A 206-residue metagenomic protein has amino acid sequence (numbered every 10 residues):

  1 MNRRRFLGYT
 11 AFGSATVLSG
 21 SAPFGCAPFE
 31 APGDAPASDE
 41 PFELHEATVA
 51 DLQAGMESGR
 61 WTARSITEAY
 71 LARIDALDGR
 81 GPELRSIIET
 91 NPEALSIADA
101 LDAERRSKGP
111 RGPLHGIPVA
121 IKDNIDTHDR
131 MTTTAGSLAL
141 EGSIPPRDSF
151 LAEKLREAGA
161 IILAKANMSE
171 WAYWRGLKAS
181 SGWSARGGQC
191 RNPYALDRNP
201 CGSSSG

Functional and structural regions predicted by a protein language model:
M1-S14: N-terminal secretory signal peptides and thylakoid transit peptides that target proteins across membranes
V17-L18: Membrane transport/envelope proteins' first extracytoplasmic loop
P32-G206: Gly/Ser-rich catalytic/binding loops embedded in alpha/beta enzyme cores
